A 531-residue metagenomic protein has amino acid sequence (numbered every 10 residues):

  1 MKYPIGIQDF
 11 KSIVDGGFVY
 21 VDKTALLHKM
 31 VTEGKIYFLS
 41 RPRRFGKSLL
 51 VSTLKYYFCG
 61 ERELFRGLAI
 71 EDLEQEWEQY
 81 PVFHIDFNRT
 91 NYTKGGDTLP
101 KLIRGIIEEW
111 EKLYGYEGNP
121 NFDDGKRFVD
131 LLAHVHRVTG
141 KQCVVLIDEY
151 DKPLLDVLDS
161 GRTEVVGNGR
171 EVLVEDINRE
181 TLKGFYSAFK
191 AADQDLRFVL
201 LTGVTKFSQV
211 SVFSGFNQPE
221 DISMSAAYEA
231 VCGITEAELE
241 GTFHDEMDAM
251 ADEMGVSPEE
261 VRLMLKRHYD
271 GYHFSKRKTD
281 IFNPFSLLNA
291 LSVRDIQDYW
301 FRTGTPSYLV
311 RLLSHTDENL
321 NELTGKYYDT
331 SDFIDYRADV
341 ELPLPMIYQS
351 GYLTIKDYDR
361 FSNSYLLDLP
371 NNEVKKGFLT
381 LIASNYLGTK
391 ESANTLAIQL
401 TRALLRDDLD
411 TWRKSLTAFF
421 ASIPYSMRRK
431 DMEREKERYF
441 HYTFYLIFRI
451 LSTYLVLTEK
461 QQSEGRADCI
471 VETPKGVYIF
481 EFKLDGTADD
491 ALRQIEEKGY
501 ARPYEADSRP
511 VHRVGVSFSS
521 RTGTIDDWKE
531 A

Functional and structural regions predicted by a protein language model:
M1-K436, L451-S452, E472: Phosphate-binding site recognition
V144, G476-Y478, H512: Structural motif
G167-E180, L484-A501: Mg2+/Mn2+-dependent nuclease catalytic core
F185-A192, P345-L353, Y442-I450, Q494-V514: Metal-dependent nuclease catalytic cores in nucleic-acid-processing enzymes, especially RNase H-like/related
F444, A467-L484, K498: Conserved catalytic cores of phosphodiester-cleaving nucleases, focusing on short active-site segments
I447-Q462: A short acidic/basic microdomain associated with nuclease active sites
K460-Q462, C469-T473, Y504: C-terminal amphipathic alpha-helical interaction region
P503, D507-A531: Domain-level recognition of nuclease-like catalytic cores that cleave nucleotide substrates
